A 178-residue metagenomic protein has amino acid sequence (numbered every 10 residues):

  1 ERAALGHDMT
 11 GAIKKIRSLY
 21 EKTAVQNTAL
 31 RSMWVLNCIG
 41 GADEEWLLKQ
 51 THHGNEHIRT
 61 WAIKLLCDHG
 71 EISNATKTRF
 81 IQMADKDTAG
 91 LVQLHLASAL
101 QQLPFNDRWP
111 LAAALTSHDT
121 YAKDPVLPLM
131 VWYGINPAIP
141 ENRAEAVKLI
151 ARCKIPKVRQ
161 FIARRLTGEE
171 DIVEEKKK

Functional and structural regions predicted by a protein language model:
E1-K178: Long, ordered, helix-rich scaffold segments
